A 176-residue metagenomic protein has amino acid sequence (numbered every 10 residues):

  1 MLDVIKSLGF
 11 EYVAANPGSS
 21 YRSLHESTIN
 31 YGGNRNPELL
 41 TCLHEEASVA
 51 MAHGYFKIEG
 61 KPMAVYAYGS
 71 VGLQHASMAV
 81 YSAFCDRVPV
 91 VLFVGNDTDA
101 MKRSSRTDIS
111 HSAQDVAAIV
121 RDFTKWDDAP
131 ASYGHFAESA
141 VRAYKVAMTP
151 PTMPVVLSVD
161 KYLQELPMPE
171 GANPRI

Functional and structural regions predicted by a protein language model:
M1-I176: N-terminal alpha/beta PP-like core and its mobile active-site loop of ThDP/TPP-dependent enzymes
